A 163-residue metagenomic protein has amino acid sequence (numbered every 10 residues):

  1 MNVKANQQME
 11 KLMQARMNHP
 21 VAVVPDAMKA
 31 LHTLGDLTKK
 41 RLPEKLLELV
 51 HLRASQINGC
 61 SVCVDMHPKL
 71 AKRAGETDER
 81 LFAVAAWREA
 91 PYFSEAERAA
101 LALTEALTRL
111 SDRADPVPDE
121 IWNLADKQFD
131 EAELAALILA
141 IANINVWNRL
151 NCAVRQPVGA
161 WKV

Functional and structural regions predicted by a protein language model:
M1-V163: Hydrophobic alpha-helical segments
